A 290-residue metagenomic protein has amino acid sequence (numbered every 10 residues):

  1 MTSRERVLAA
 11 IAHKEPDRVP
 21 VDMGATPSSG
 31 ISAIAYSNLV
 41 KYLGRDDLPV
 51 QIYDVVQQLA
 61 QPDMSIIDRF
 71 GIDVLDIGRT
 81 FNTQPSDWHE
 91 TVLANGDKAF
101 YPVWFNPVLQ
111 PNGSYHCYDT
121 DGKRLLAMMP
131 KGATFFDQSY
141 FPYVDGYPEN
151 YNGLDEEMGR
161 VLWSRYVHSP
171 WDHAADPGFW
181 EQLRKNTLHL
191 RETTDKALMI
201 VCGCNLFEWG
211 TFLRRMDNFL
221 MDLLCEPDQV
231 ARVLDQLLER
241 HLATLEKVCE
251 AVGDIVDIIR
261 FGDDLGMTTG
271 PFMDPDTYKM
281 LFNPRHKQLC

Functional and structural regions predicted by a protein language model:
M1-V40, D46-V50, M129, D137-C290: Active-site loop segments of alpha/beta catalytic cores
T2, G71, L93-G96, D264: Residue-level detector of functionally special positions within alpha-helical transmembrane segments of multi-pass
P27, F81, K123: Short loop/turn segments at secondary-structure transitions that flank enzyme active sites
S29-S32, L75-I77, T83-W88, V92 (+1 more regions): Short active-site-adjacent helix-start/loop capping segments
Y36-L43, D87-G113, T120-K123, P130-T134 (+1 more regions): Aromatic- and acidic-residue-enriched segments that line the glycan-binding/catalytic groove of carbohydrate-active
Y36-P85: Segments that shape or occlude catalytic/ligand-binding pockets
I67-F70, D76-G78, A94-D97, Q110-N112 (+6 more regions): Secretory-pathway glycan-assembly enzymes, especially type II membrane glycosyltransferases that use nucleotide-sugar
Y118-D119, V201: Beta-strand residues in well-ordered beta-sheet regions across diverse protein folds
